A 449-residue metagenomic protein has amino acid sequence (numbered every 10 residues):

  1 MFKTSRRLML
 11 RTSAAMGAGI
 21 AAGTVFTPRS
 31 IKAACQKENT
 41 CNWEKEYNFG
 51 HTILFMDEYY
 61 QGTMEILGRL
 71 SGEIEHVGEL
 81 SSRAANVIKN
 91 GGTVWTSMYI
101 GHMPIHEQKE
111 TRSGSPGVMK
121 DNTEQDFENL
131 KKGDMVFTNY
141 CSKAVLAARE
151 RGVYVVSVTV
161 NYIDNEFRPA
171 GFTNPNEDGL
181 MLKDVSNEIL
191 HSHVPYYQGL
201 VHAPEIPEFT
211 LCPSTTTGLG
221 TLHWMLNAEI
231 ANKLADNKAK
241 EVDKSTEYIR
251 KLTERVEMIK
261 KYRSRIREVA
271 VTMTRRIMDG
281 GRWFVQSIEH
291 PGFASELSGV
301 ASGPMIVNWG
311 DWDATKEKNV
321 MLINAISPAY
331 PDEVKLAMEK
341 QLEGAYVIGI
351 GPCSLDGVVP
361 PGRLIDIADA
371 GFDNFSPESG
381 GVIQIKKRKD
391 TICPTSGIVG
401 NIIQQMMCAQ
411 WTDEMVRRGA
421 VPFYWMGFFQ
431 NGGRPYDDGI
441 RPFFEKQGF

Functional and structural regions predicted by a protein language model:
M1-G17: N-terminal secretory signal peptides and thylakoid transit peptides that target proteins across membranes
G19-I20, S30-I31, M407: Cleavable N-terminal signal peptides
T24-Y47: C-terminal segment of N-terminal export signals and the immediately downstream linker at the start of the mature
N39-S71, E241-K260: Generic N-terminal amphipathic, Lys/Arg-enriched alpha-helix
G72-N86, M258-R276: A short, well-structured juxtamembrane/interface segment
R83, K89-N232, D279-W283, S287-D413: Glycine-rich phosphate-binding loops that contact phosphosugars or nucleotide phosphates
Q198-C212, L234-R255, G380-I383, V416-D437: Internal, active-site/partner-interface "lid" segment
G432-F449: Accessory alpha-helical/coil subdomains and C-terminal extensions that flank or cap enzyme catalytic cores
